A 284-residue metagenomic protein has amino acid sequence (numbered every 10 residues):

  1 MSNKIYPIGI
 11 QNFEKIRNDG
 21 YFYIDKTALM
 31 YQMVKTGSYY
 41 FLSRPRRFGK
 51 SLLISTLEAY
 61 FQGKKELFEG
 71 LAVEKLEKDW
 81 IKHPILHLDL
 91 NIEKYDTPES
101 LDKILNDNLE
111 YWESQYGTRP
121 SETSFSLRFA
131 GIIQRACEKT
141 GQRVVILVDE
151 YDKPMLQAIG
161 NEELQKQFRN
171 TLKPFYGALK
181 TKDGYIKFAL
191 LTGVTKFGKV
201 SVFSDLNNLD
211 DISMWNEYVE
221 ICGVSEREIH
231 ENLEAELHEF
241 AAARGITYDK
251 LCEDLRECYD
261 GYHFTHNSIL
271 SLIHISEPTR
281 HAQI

Functional and structural regions predicted by a protein language model:
M1-R46, L52-F61, K65-A72: Walker A/P-loop-proximal flanking segment of P-loop NTPase domains
I10, E58, Q62, K82-G117: Conserved NTP-binding/hydrolysis module of P-loop NTPases
Y60-K82, P120-F125: Flexible phosphate/Mg2+-sensing switch loops adjacent to catalytic phosphate-binding sites
R135-C137, Q167-K187: Substrate-engagement module of ASCE P-loop NTPases
T140-Q165: Conserved P-loop NTPase "ATPase switch" module shared by AAA+ and STAND
L147-D149, P174, K187-V194: Structural recognition of the conserved hydrophobic beta-strand(s) that form the central parallel beta-sheet of P-loop
S201-D205, I212-S276: Amphipathic alpha-helical segments of the small helical/lid subdomains adjacent to P-loop NTPase cores
H274-I284: Single conserved hydrophobic/aromatic residue that forms the stacking wall/gate of nucleotide- or nucleobase-binding
